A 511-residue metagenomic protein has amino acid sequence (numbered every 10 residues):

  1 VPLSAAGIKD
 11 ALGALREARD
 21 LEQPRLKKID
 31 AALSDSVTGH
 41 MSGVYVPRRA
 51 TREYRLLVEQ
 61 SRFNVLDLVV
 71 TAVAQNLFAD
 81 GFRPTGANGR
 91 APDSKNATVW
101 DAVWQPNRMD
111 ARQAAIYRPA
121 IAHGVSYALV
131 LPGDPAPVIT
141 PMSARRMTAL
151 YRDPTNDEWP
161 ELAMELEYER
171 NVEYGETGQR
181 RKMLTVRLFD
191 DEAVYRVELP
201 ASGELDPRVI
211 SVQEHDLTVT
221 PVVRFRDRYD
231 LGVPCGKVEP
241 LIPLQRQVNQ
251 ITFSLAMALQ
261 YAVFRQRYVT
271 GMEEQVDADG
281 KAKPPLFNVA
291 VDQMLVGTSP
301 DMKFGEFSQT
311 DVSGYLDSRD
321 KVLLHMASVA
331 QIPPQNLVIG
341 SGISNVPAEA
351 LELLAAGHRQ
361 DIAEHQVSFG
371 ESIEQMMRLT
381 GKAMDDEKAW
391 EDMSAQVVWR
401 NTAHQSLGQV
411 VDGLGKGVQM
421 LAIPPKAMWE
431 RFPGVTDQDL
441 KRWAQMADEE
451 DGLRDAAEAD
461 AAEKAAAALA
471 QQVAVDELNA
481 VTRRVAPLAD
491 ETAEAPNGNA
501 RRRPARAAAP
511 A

Functional and structural regions predicted by a protein language model:
V1-W159, N479-A511: Extended, helix-rich architectural segments
N88-D93, E274, L295-V410, A444 (+2 more regions): Surface-exposed loop-to-helix/strand elements on domain peripheries
A114, P119-H123, Y127-P234: Extended, regular secondary-structure scaffolds
A115-Y117, L131-G133, L259-Y268, N336-G342 (+3 more regions): Short coil/turn segments at secondary-structure boundaries
G203-L353: Extended, charged amphipathic alpha-helical segments
H404, G408-Q438, R442: Membrane-proximal bilayer-interacting regions
R431-A468: Long, highly charged low-complexity segments enriched in Glu/Asp and Lys/Arg with interspersed Ser/Thr
